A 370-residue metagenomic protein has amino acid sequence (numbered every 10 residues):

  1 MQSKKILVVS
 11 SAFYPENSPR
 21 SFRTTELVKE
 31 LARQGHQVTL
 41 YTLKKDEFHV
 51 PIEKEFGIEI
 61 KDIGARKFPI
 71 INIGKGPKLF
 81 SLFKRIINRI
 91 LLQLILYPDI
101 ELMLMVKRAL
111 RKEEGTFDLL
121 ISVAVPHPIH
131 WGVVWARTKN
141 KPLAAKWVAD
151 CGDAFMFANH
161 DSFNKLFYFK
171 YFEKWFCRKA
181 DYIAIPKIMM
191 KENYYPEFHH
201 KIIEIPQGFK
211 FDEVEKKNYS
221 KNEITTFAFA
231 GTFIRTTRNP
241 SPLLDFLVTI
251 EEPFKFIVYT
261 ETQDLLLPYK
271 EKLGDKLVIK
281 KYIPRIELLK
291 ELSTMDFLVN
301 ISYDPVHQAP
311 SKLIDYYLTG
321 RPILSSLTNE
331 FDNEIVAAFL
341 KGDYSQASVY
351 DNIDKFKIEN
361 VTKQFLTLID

Functional and structural regions predicted by a protein language model:
M1-A65, G115, Y182, L247-I250: N-terminal subdomain of nucleotide-sugar transferases
E26-L27, E101-A109, P128-W131, W135-K139 (+3 more regions): Membrane-proximal helix-turn-helix segments that form the acceptor-binding/catalytic region of lipid-linked
F68-N72, D161, P206-T225: Acidic anion/phosphate-binding donor-loop and adjacent secondary structure in glycosyltransferase catalytic cores
D181, L292-H307: Acidic donor-binding loop of glycosyltransferase active sites
P186-M189, Q207-G208: Carbohydrate-associated surface elements
S220-T237, L244, V361: Conserved donor-binding/catalytic core segment of Leloir-type glycosyltransferases
L265-E287: Nucleotide-activated donor-binding/catalytic signature segment of Leloir-type glycosyltransferases, i.e., the conserved
D343-D370: A charged, aromatic-enriched C-terminal amphipathic alpha-helix characteristic of glycosyltransferases across folds
